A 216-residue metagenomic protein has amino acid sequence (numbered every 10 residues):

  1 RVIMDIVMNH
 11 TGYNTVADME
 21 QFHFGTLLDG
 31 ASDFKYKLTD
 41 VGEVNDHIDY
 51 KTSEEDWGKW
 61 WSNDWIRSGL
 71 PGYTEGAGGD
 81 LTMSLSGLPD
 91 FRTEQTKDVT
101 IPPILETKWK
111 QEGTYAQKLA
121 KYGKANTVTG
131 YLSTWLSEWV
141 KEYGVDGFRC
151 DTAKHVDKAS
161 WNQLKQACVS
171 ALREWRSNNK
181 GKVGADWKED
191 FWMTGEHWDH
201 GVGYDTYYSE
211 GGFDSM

Functional and structural regions predicted by a protein language model:
R1, M19, W65-E138, E142: Chitinase-like catalytic core of GlcNAc-active glycosidases
R1-M8: Hydrophobic or amphipathic alpha-helical targeting/insertion segments
N9-T96, Q166, Y207-M216: Aromatic- and acidic-residue-enriched segments that line the glycan-binding/catalytic groove of carbohydrate-active
H10, H23, D40-W57, T134-M216: Active-site-proximal helices and loops of the catalytic beta/alpha 8
G25-L28, Q117, K121-K124, R149: Residue-level detector of alpha-helix boundaries and kinks
K35, G113, G123, N179-K180: Short, flexible coil/linker elements and helix-boundary hinge sites characteristic of intrinsically disordered
